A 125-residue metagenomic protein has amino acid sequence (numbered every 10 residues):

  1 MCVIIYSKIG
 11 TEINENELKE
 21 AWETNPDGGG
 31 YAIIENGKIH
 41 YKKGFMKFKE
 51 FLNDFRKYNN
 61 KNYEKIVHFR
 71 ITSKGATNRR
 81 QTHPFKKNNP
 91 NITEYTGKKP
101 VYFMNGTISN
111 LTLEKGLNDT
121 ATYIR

Functional and structural regions predicted by a protein language model:
M1-F55, K65: Extreme N-terminus nucleophile/cap motif
K8, I34, F69-R70, N88 (+1 more regions): Structured loops at beta-to-helix junctions and adjacent beta-edge loops in soluble globular domains
G29-E35, I39, N89-Y95, D119-A121: Terminal leader/tail segments of proteins
F48, I71-G75, I92, I108-N110: A short acidic, glycine/proline-enriched capping/turn motif at secondary-structure boundaries, especially helix N-cap
Y63, V67-F69, S73: Regulatory input/activation interfaces that engage signals or partners
K74-V101: Acidic loop->beta-strand submotif enriched in PP2C/PPM serine/threonine phosphatases
K98-L113: Conserved beta-strand-loop-short alpha-helix elements that form and flank the Mn2+/Mg2+-coordinating active site
S109-R125: Short histidine
